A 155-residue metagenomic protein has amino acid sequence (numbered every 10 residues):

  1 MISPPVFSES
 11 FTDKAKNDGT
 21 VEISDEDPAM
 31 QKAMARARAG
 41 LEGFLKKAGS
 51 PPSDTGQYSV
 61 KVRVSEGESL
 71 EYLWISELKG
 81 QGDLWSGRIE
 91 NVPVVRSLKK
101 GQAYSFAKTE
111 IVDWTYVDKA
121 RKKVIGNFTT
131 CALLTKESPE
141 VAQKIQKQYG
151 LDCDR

Functional and structural regions predicted by a protein language model:
P4-W74, K79-R155: Mixed-charge, low-complexity intrinsically disordered regions
